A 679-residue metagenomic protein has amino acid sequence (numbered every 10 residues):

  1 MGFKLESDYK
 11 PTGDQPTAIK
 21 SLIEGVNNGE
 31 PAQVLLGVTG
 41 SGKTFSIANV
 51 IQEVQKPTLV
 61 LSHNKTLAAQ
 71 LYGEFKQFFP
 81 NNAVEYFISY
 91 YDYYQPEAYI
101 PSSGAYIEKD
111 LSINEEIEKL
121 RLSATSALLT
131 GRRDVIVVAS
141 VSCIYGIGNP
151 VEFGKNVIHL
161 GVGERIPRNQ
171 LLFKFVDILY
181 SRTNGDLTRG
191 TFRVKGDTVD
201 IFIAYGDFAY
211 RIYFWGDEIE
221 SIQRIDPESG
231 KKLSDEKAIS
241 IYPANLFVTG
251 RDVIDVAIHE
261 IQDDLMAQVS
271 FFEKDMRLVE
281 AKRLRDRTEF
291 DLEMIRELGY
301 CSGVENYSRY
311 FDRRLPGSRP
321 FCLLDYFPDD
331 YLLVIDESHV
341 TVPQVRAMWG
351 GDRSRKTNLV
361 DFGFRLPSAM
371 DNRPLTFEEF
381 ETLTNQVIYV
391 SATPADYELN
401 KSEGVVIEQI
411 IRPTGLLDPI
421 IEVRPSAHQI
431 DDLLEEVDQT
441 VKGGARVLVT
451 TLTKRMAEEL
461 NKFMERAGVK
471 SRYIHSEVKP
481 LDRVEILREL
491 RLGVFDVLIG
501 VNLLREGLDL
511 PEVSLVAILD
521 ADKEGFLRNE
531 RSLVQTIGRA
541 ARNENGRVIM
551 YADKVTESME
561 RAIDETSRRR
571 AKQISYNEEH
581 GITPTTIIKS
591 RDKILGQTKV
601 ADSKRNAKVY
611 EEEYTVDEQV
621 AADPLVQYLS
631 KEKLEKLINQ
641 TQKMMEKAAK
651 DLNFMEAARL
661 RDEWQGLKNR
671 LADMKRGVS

Functional and structural regions predicted by a protein language model:
M1-L36: Conserved pre-motif I regulatory segment
N27-V34, K56-P57, R133-V135, A445-R446: Pre-Walker A (Motif I) flank of P-loop NTPase domains
N28-V50: Walker A/P-loop
V34, F87-D432, E436-K442, N461 (+3 more regions): N-terminal cationic and glycine-rich segments that engage phosphates or anionic surfaces
P57-A69, Y86, R277, T440-K462: Conserved strand-helix element at the start of the C-terminal RecA-like helicase core
A69-Q77, E97-Y99, E459-F463: Short amphipathic alpha-helical segment within the helicase RecA-like ATPase core that mediates nucleic-acid
P80-S89, G303, R446-L448, L460-D482: Conserved RecA-like helicase motor-core motifs
V478-G500: Conserved helicase ATPase core of P-loop NTP-dependent helicases/translocases
